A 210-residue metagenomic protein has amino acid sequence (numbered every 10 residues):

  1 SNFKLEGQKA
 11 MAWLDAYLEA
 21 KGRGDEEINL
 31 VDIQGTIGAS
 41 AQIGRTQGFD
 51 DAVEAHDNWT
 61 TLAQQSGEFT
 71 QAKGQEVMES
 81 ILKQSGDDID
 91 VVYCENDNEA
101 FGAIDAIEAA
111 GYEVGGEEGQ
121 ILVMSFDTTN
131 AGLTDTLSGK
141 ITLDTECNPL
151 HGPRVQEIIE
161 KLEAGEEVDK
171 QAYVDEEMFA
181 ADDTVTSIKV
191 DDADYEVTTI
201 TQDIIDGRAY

Functional and structural regions predicted by a protein language model:
S1-E27, G44, K73-Q75, T128-G132 (+1 more regions): Hydrophobic alpha-helical segments within soluble ligand-binding/sensing domains
E6-A10, S40-W59, K73, V77 (+1 more regions): Short, solvent-exposed amphipathic alpha-helices that sit in or adjacent to ligand/effector-binding or catalytic
E27, I33-I37, A52, C147 (+1 more regions): Hinge/cleft segment of the Venus flytrap/periplasmic-binding protein
E27, T61, D87-I89, I141: Local beta-strand N-terminus motif with an aromatic residue
N29-D32, V53-Q71, D175: Short beta-strand elements in bilobed, periplasmic/extracellular small-molecule ligand-binding domains
I33-G44, Q64, Y93-N98, N148: Extracytoplasmic "Venus flytrap"
F49, A63, G67-D135: Hydrophobic alpha-helical
D105-P149, Q156-V174, A180-V185: Exported/periplasmic ABC-transporter solute-binding proteins
